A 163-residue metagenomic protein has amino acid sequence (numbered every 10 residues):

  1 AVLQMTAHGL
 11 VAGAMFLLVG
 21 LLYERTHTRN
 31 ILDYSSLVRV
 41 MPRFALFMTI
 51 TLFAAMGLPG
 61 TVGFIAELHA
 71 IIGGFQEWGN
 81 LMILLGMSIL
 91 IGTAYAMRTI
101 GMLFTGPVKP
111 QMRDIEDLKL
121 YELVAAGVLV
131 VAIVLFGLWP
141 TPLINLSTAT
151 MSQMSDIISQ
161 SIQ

Functional and structural regions predicted by a protein language model:
A1-V2: The feature identifies polytopic integral membrane transport proteins across all domains of life
M5-T6: Long, well-ordered mid-to-C-terminal structural blocks that present hydrophobic/aromatic surfaces
G9-G92, Q111-A132: Interfacial and helix-entry/exit segments of alpha-helical transmembrane bundles in multi-pass inner-membrane proteins
M41-R43, M97-Q163: Cytoplasmic/organellar membrane-interface segments at the starts of transmembrane helices in multi-pass inner-membrane
